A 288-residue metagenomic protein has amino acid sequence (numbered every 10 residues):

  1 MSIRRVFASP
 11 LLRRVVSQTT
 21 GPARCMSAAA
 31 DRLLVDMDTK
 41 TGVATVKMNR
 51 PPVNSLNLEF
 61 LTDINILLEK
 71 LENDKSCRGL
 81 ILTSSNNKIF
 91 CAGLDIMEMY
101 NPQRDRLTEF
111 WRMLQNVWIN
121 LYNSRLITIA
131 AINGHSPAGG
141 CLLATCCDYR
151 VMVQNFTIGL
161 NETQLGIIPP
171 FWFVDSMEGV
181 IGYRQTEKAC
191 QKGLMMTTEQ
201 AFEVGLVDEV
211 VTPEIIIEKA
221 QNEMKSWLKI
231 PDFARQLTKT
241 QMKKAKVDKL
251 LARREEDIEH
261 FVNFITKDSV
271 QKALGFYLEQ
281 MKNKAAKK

Functional and structural regions predicted by a protein language model:
S2-C25, Q241, D248, A252-K287: Intrinsically disordered, low-complexity segments enriched in small/flexible residues
S2-T83, D105, I119: Conserved CoA-thioester-binding segment of acyl-CoA-metabolizing enzymes
S76, S84-I119, S136: Glycine- (often His-adjacent) and acidic-residue-rich active-site loop that binds/positions the CoA thioester
V117-L165: Glycine-rich beta-to-alpha active-site loop
Y149, K188, K192-L194, Q200 (+2 more regions): Well-ordered beta-strand positions
V151-F156, V207-E255, Q280-K287: C-terminal long alpha-helix characteristic of the crotonase
V174-R184: Hydrophobic, secondary-structure "cap" segments at the distal end of domains
